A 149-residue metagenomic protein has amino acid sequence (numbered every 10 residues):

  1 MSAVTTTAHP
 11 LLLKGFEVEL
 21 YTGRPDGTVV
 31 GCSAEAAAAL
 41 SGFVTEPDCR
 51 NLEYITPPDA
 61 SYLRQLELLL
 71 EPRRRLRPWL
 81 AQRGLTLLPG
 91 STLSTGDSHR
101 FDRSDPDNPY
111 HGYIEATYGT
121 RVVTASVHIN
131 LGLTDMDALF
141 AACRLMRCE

Functional and structural regions predicted by a protein language model:
M1-Y118, V123-A125: Terminal catalytic/cofactor-binding subdomain
P57-D59, N130-T134: Short strand-loop junctions, especially beta-strand C-caps/beta-turns that link beta-sheets to coils or alpha-helices
H111, R121-A125, G132-E149: Loop-rich catalytic cores of soluble enzymes, especially ATP-dependent carboxylate-amine ligases and other
